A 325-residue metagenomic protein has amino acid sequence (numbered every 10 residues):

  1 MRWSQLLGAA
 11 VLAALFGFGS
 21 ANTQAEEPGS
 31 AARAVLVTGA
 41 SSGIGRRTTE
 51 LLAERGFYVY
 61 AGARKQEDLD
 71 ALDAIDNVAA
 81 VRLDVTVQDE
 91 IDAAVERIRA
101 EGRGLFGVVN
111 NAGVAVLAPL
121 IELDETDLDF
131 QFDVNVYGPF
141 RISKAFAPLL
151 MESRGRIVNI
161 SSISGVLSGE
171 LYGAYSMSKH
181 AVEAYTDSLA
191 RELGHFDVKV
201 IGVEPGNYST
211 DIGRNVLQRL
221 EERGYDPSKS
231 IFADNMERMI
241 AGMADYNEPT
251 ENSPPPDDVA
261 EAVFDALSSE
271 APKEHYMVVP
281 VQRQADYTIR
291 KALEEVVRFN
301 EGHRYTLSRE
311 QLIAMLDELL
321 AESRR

Functional and structural regions predicted by a protein language model:
S41-S42: Conserved glycine-rich cofactor-binding loop
D76-D89: Rossmann-fold cofactor-recognition segment
I91-A94, V109, I142-F146, L150 (+2 more regions): Hydrophobic positions on the long internal alpha-helix of Rossmann-like NAD(P)-dependent oxidoreductase domains
P119-L120, D127-D129: Substrate-binding pocket helix/loop in short-chain dehydrogenase/reductase
S143, S178-A181: Active-site helix of classical SDR
S162: Residue(s) in the substrate-gating loop at a strand-loop-helix junction that position the organic substrate next
F196-N247: C-terminal beta-strand-loop-alpha-helix "lid" module of Rossmann-like NAD(P)-dependent dehydrogenases
